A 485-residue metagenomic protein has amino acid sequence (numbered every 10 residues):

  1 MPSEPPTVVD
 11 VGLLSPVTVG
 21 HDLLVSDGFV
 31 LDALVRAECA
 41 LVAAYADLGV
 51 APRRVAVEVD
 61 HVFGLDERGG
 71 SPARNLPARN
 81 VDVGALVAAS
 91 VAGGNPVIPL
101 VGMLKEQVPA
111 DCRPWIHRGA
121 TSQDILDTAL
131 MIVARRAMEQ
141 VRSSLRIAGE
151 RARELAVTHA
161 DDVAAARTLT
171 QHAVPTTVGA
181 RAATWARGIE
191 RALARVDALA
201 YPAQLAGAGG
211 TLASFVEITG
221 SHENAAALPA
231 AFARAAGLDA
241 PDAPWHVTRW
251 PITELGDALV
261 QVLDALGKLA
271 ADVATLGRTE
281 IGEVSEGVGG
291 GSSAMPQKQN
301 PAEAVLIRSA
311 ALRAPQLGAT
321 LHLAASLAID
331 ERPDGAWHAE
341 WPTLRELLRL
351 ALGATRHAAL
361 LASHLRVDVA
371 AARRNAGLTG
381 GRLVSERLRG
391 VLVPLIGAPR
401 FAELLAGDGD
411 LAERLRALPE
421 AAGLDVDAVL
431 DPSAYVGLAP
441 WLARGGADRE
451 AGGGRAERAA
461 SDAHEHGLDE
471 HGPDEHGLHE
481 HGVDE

Functional and structural regions predicted by a protein language model:
M1-L212, N224-A231, S292, A304-L306 (+4 more regions): A helix-coil-helix interface module used to build multimeric assemblies and to scaffold catalytic/cofactor sites
D47-A51, A110, T158-D161, P241-D242 (+12 more regions): Intrinsically disordered or highly flexible coil/loop and linker segments, enriched in small and charged/polar residues
D127-R135, V141-R142, E150, V157 (+3 more regions): Charged, flexible cofactor/metal-binding loops and thiol motifs
V163-A166, A240-A243, G380: Long, low-complexity hydrophobic alpha-helices enriched in A/L/V/I and glycine
L312-H322, P333-E413: C-terminal catalytic subdomain
E465-V483: Long, intrinsically disordered low-complexity tandem-repeat segments
